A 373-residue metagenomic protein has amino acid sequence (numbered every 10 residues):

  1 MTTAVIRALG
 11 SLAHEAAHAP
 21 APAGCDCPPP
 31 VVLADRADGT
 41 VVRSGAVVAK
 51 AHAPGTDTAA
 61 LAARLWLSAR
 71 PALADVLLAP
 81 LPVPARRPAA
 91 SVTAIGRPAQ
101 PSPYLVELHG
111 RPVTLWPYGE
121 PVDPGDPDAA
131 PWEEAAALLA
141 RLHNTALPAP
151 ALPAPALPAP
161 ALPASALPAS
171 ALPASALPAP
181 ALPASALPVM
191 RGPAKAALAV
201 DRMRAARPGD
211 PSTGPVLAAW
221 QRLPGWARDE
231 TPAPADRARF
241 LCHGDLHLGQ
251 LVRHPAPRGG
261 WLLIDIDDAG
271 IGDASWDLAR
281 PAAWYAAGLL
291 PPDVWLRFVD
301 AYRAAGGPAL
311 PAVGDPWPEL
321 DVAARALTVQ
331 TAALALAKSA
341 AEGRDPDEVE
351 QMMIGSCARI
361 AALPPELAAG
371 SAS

Functional and structural regions predicted by a protein language model:
V5-A19, A151, A179-G244, H254-A256 (+1 more regions): An alpha-helical support segment within catalytic cores of ATP-dependent transferases
H14, H18-D26, V76-A99, P148-L187 (+1 more regions): Intrinsically disordered, low-complexity terminal tails and inter-domain linkers enriched for S/T/G/P/D/E
V31, D35-K50, G225-L278, G288: Active-site acidic catalytic loop and adjacent metal/ATP-binding pocket of ATP-dependent phosphoryl transfer enzymes
K50-R111, E120-R141: A conserved alpha-helical element in kinase catalytic cores
G110-D126, N144, L198-P208, A326-D347: A glycine-centered beta->alpha junction motif in the catalytic cores of kinase/phosphotransferase enzymes
P124-S212, R237-R239, M352: A cross-family kinase active-site recognition segment
S275-P308, R325-G343: Active-site activation/catalytic loop segments of kinase-like enzymes and analogous catalytic loops in related
T331-S373: ATP/Mg2+ or Mg2+-diphosphate-binding catalytic cores that bind nucleotide phosphates or diphosphates via glycine-rich
